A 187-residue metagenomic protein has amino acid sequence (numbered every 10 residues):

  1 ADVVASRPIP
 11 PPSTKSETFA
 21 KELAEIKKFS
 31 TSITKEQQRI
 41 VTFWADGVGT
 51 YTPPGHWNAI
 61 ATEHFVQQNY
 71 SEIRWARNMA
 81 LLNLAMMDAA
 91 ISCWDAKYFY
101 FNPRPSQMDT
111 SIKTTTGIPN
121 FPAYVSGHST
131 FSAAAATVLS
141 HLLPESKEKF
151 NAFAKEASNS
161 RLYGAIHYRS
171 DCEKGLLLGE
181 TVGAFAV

Functional and structural regions predicted by a protein language model:
A1-V187: Acidic/polar surface patches and capping/hinge elements
